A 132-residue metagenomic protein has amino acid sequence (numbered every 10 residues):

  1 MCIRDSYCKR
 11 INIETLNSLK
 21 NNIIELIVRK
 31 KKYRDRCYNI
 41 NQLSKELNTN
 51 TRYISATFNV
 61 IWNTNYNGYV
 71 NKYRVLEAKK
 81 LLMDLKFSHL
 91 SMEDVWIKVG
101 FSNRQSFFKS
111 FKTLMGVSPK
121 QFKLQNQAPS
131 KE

Functional and structural regions predicted by a protein language model:
R4-D94, K98, S110-T113, K120 (+2 more regions): Membrane-proximal linker segments that couple transmembrane helices to downstream signaling/catalytic modules
T51, N103-R104: The DNA-contacting recognition helix of HTH DNA-binding domains and analogous helical DNA-recognition elements
F107: Binding-interface segments
